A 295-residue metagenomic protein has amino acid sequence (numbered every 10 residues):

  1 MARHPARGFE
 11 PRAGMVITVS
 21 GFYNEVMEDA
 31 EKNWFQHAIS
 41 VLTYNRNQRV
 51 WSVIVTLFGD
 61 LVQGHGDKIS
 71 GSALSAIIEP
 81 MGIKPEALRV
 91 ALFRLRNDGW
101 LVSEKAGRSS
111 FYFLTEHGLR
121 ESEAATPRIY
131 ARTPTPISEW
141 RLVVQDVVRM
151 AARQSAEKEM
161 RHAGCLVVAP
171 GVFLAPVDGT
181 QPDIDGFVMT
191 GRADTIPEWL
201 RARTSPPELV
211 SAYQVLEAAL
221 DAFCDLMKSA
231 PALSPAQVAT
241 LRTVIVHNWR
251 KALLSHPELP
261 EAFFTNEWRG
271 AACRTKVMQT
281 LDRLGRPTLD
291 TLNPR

Functional and structural regions predicted by a protein language model:
E28-L57, H117-R120: Short alpha-helical segments that sit at the start of domains
H65-I77: Short acidic, hydrophobic short linear motifs in intrinsically disordered regions
I83-R94: Short amphipathic alpha-helical interaction segments
G99: Glycine-centered, phosphate/nucleic-acid-interacting loop/turn motifs that mediate DNA/RNA or nucleotide
K105-F111: Short, Lys/Arg-rich nucleic-acid/phosphate-binding segment
L119-W140: Short, amphipathic alpha-helical interaction segments positioned at domain boundaries
M150-Q237: Mid-protein regulatory/catalytic core that forms ligand/cofactor-binding pockets and protein-protein interaction
S205-R295: C-terminal regulatory/effector modules of DNA-binding transcriptional regulators
